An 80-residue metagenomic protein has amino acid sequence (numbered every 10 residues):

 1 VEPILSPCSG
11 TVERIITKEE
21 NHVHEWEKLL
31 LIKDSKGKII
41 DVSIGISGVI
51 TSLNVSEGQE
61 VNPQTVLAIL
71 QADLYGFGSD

Functional and structural regions predicted by a protein language model:
V1-S9, K28-S47, A72-F77: Short beta-strand-turn/beta-hairpin segments enriched in glycine/proline and small hydrophobics that form edge-strand
P7, E13-N21, T51-S56: Short histidine-centered loop motifs in beta-beta connectors
T11, H22, V49, E60 (+1 more regions): Short phosphate-engaging motifs
I15, L30, V42-I44, L53 (+1 more regions): Preference for bulky hydrophobic residues occupying beta-strand positions in well-ordered beta-sheet regions
I16, N54, N62, A72-D80: Hydrophobic alpha-helical membrane-insertion signals
E20-L29, G58-L67: A structural signal for short beta-strand/turn segments enriched in small hydrophobics and glycine
I44-P63: Short, charge-rich amphipathic interface segments used for partner binding and complex assembly
